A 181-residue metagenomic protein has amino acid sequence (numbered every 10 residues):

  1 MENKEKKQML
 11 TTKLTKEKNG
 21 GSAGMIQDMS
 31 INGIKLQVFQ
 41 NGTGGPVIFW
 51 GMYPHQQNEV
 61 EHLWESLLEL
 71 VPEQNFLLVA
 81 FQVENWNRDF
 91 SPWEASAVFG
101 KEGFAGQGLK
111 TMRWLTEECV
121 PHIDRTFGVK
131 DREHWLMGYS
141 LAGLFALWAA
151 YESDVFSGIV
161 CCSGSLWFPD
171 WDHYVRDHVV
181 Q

Functional and structural regions predicted by a protein language model:
K6-Q181: Non-catalytic cap/lid and distal C-terminal segments of serine-dependent acyl enzymes
